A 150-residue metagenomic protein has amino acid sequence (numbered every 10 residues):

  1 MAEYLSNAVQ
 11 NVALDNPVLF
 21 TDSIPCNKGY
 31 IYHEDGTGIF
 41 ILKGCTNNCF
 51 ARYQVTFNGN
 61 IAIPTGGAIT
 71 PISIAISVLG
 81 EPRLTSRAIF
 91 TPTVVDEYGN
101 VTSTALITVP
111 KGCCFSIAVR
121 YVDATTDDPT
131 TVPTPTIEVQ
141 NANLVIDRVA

Functional and structural regions predicted by a protein language model:
M1-A150: Extracellular jelly-roll beta-sandwich "head" domains, especially the C-terminal globular C1q domain
